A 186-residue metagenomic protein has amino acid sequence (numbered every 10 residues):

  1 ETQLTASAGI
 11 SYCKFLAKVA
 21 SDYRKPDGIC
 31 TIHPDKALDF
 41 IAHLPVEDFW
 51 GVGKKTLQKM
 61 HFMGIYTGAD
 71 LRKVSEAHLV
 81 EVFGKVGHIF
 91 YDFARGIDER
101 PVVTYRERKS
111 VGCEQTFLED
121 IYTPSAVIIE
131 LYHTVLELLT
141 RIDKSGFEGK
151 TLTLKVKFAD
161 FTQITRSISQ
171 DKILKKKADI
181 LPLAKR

Functional and structural regions predicted by a protein language model:
E1-V82, V86-H88, V102: Gly/Gly-Pro- and Ser/Thr-rich, intrinsically disordered tail segments characteristic of DNA damage-repair and tolerance
T56, H61-R186: DNA-contacting surface of Y-family translesion DNA polymerases
